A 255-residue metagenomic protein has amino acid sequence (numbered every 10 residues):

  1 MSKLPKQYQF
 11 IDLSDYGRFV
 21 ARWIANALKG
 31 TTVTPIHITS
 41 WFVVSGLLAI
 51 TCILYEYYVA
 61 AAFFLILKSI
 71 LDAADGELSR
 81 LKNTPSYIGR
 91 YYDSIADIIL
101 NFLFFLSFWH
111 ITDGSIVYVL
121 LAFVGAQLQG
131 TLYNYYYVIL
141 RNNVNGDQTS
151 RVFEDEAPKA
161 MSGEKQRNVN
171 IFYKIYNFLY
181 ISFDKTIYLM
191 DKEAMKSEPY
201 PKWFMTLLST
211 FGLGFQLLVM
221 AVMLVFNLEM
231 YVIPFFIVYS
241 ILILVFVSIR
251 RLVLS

Functional and structural regions predicted by a protein language model:
M1-F19, I139-S255: C-terminal membrane-associated helical module and adjoining short loops/tails
M1-L4, F19-T32, Y55, S79-I88 (+1 more regions): Short juxtamembrane and helix-loop transition motifs at transmembrane-helix boundaries in membrane proteins
W23, A73, E77, T131-N143: Membrane-spanning helices that line or support transport/gating and their immediate boundary helices in channels
I24, F42-I50, L100-S107, F215-M223: Hydrophobic, membrane-inserted alpha-helices
P35-I88, F104-F105, V117, L121-V124: Membrane-embedded alpha-helical segments that form the functional core of polytopic membrane enzymes, especially those
P35-S40, Y92-I98, M205-G214: Select subsegments of transmembrane alpha-helices in polytopic membrane proteins, especially boundary-proximal
C52-A60, I111-I116, L224-I233: Transmembrane helix interruption/hinge and helix-loop junction motifs
L106-L140: Alpha-helical transmembrane segments
